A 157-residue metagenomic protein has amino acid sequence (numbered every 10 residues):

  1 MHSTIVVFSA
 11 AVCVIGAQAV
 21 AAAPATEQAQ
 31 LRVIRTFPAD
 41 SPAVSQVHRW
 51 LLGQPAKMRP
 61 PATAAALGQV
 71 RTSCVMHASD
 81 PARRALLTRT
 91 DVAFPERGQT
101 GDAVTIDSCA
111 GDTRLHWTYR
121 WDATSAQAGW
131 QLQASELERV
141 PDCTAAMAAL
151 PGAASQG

Functional and structural regions predicted by a protein language model:
M1-I5: Positively charged n-region of N-terminal signal peptides that target proteins for export
V6-G16: Bacterial N-terminal signal peptides
A19-L115, D122-G129, V140-G157: N-terminal propeptides/leader regions of secreted preproproteins that are proteolytically removed before maturation
A134-E138: Extracellular cysteine-rich, disulfide-bonded modular repeats and adjacent stalk/linker segments in secreted
